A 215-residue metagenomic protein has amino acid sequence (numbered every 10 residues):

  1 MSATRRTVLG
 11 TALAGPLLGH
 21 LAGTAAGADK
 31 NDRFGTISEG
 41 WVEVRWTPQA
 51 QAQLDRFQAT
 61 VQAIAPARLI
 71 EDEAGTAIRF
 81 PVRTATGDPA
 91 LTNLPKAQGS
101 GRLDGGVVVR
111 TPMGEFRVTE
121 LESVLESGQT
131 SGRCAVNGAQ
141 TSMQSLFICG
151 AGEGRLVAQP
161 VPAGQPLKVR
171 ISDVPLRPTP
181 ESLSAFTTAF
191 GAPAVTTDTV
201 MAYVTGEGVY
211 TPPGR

Functional and structural regions predicted by a protein language model:
M1-G15: N-terminal secretory signal peptides and thylakoid transit peptides that target proteins across membranes
A14, A25-A26: Cleavable N-terminal signal peptides
L18-T24: C-terminal segment of classical bacterial N-terminal signal peptides
K30-R110, E115, L121-R215: Extracytosolic secretory-pathway proteins
